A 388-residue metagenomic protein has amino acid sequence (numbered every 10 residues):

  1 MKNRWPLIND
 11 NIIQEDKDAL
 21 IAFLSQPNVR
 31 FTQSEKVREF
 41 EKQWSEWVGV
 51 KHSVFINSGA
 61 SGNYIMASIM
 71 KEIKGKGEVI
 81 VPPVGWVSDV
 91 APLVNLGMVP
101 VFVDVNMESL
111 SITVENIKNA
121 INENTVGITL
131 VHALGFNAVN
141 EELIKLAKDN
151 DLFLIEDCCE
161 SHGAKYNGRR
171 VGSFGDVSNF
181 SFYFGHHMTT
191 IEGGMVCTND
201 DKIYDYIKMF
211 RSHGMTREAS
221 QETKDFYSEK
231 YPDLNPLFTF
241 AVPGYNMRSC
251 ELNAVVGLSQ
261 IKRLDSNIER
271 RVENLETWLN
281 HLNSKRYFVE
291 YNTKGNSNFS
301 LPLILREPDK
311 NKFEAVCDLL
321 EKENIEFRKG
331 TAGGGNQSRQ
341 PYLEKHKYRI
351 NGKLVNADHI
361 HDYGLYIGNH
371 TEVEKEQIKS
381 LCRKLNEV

Functional and structural regions predicted by a protein language model:
M1-R30, E35, T239-A241, G368: N-terminal "arm"/small-domain region of PLP-dependent enzymes with the aminotransferase-like
N9-D10, E35-Q43, W47-V54, E115 (+4 more regions): PLP-dependent aminotransferase class I/II
R30-F31, E35-E78, P92-V94, F102-D104 (+1 more regions): Phosphate-binding glycine-rich loop
Y64, S68-E72, K145, F184 (+3 more regions): Short, well-ordered alpha-helices that flank and scaffold nucleotide-derived cofactor binding pockets
K71-C158, K165: PLP-dependent aminotransferase-like
E156-T190, D205, P236-T239: Conserved active-site segment immediately N-terminal to the catalytic lysine that forms the internal aldimine
S181, G194-N199, E229: Short beta-strand-to-turn element immediately C-terminal to the catalytic PLP-Schiff-base lysine in fold type I
T189-G193, G257: Adenylate-forming
